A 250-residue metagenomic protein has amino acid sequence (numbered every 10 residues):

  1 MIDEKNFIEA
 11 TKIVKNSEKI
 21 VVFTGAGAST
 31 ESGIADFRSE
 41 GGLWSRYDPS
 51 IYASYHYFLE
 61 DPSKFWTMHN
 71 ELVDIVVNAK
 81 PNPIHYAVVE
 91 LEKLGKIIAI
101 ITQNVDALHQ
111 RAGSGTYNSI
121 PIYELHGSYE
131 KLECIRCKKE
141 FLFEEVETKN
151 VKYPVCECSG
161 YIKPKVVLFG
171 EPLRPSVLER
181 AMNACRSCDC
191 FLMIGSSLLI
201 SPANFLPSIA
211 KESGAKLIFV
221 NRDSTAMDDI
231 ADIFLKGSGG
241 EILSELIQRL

Functional and structural regions predicted by a protein language model:
M1-L250: Conserved catalytic core of sirtuin-type NAD+-dependent deacylases
